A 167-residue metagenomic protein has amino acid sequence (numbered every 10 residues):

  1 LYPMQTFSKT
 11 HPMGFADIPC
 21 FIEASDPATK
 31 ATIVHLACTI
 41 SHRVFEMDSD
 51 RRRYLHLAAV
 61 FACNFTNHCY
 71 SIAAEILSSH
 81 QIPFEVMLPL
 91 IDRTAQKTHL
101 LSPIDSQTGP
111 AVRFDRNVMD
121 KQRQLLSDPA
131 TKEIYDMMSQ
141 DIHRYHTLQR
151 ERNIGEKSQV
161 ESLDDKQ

Functional and structural regions predicted by a protein language model:
L1-F15: Glycine/small-residue-rich loop that forms an oxyanion/phosphate-binding "nest" at active or ligand-binding sites
Y2, H56, Q122: Histidine-centered active-site/metal-ligand motif
P12-L57, A62-L100, G155, E161-D164: Internal alpha-helical scaffold of NAD(P)-dependent oxidoreductase catalytic cores
S78, D92-N153: Interdomain hinge/lid region at the active-site interface of Rossmann-like NAD(P)-dependent oxidoreductases
